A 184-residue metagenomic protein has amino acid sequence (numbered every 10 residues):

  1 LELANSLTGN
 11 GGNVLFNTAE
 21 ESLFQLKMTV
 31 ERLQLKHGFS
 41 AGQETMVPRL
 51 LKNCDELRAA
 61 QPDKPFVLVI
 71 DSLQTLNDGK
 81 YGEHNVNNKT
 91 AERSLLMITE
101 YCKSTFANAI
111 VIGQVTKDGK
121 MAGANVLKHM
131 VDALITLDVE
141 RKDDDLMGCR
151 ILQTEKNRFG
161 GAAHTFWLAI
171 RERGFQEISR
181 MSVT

Functional and structural regions predicted by a protein language model:
E2, N10-E100: Conserved inter-motif catalytic segment of the P-loop NTP-binding fold
L7: Aromatic pocket-lining residues of Rossmann-like dinucleotide-binding sites
E92, L96-T184: Phosphate-binding/switch region of NTP-binding enzymes
